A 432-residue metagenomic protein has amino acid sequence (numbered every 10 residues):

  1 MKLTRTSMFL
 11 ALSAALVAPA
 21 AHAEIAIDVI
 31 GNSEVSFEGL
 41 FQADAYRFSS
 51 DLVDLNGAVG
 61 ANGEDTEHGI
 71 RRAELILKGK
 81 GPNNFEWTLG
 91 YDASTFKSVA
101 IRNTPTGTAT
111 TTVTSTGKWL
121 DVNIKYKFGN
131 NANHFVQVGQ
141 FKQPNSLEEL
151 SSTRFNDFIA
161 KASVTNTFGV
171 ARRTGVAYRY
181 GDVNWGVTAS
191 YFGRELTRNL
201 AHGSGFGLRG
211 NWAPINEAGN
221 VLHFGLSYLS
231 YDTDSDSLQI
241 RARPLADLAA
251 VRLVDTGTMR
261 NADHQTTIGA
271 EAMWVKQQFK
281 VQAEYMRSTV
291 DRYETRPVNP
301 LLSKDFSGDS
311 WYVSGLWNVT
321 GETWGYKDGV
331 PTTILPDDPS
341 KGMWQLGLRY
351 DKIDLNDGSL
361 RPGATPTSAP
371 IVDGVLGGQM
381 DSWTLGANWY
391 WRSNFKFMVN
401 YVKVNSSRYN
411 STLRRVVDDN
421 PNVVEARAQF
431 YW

Functional and structural regions predicted by a protein language model:
M1-T6: Positively charged n-region of N-terminal signal peptides that target proteins for export
S7-V17: Bacterial N-terminal signal peptides
V17-A23: Sec/Tat signal peptide C-region and signal peptidase I cleavage site
I25-S50, N62-T233, Y312-D338, Q345-R361: Outer membrane beta-barrel
A26, I30, L52, A61-N62 (+2 more regions): Outer-membrane beta-barrel pore domains
D54-N56: Surface-exposed beta-strand-turn/loop segments characteristic of Gram-negative outer-membrane beta-barrels
